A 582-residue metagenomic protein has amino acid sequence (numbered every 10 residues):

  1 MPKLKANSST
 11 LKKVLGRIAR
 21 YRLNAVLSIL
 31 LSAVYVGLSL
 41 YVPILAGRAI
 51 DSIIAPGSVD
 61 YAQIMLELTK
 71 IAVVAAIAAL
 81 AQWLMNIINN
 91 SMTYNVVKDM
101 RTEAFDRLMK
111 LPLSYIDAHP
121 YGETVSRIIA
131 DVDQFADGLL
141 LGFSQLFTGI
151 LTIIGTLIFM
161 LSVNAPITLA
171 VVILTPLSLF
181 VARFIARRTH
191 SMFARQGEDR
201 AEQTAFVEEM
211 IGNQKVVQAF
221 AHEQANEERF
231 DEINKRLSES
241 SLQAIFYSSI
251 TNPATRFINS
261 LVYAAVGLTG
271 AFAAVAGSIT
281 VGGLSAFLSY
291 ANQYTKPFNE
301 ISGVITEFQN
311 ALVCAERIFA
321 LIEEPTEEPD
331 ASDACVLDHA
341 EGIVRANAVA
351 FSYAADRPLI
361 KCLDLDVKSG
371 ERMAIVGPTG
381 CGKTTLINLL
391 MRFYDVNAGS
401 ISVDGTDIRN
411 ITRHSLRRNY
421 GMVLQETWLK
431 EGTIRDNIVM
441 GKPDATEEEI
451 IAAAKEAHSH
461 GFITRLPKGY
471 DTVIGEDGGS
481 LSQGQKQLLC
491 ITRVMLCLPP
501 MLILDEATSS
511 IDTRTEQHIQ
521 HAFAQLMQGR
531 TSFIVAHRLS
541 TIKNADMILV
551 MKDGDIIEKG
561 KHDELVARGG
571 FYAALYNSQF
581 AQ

Functional and structural regions predicted by a protein language model:
M1-K5, Y94, T102-S126, A130-V132 (+7 more regions): Short intracellular "coupling" helices and adjacent cytoplasmic loop segments at the cytosolic face of multi-pass
M1-S39, I54-I71, M85-N89, T93 (+9 more regions): Membrane-integrated ABC transporters
R20, L113-S114, A130-L139, F143 (+6 more regions): An intracellular "coupling" helix at the cytosolic face of ABC transporter transmembrane type-1 domains
R20, N24-G37, Y41, R48 (+4 more regions): Transmembrane helices of ABC transporter permease
K70-Q82, T175-A182, S248-V262, L268 (+1 more regions): Hydrophobic alpha-helical segments in the permease module
I87-S91, N95, D99, S162 (+2 more regions): Cytoplasmic juxtamembrane "membrane-exit" helices immediately C-terminal to transmembrane segments
H222, F246, Y263, Q293-L321: Cytosolic ends of transmembrane helices, especially the final helix of ABC transmembrane type-1 domains
D330, L337-Q582: ABC-type nucleotide-binding domain
